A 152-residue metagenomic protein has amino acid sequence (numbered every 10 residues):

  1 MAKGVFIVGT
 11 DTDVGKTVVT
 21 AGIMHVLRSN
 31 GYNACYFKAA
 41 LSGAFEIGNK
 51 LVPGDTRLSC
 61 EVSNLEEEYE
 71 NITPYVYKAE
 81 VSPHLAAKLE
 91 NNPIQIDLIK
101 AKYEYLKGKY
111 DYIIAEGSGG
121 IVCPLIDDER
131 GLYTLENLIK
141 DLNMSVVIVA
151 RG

Functional and structural regions predicted by a protein language model:
G4, V18-P93, D97, K102-Y105: N-terminal phosphate/diphosphate-binding loop that engages ATP/GTP or pyrophosphate donors across diverse enzyme folds
I7: Hydrophobic anchor at the beta1->P-loop junction of P-loop NTPases
T10, A39, R151-G152: Cofactor-binding loop segments of dinucleotide-utilizing enzymes, especially the Rossmann-like FAD- and NAD(P)+-binding
T10-D11, G43, L89-E90, G120-P124: Short, contiguous strand/loop micro-motifs
V14-G15: Conserved glycine(s) of the Walker
I23, S29, Y105, Y112 (+1 more regions): Conserved catalytic-core segment of NTP-binding enzymes
